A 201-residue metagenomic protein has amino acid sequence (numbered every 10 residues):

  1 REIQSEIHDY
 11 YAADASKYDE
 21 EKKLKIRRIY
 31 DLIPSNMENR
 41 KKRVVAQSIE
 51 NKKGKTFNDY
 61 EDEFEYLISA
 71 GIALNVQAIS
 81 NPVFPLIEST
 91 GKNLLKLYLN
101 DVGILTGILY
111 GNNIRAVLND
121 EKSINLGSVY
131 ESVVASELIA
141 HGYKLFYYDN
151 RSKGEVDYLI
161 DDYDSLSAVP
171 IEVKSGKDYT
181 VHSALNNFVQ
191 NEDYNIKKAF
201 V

Functional and structural regions predicted by a protein language model:
R1-Y66: Conserved helicase/translocase motor-coupling segment
D62-V201: A cross-kingdom feature that marks ATP-driven nucleic-acid transaction machinery
